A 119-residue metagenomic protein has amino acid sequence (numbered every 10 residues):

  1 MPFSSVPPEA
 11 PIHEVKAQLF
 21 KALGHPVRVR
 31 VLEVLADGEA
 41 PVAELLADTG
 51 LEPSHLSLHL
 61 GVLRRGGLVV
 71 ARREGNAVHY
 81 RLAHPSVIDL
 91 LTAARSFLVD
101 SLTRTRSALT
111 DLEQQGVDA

Functional and structural regions predicted by a protein language model:
M1-P11, V15, V87-A119: Amphipathic alpha-helical dimerization/coiled-coil segments that flank or bridge DNA-binding/regulatory modules
P2, A10-H55, E74-V87: N-terminal helix-turn-helix DNA-binding core of bacterial DNA-binding proteins
S5, V31, V62: Solvent-exposed, flexible loop/coil residues
E39-A40, R64, R95: Residue-level detector of secondary-structure transition/capping positions
A47, L58, R64-R65: Alpha-helical residues within the helix-turn-helix
